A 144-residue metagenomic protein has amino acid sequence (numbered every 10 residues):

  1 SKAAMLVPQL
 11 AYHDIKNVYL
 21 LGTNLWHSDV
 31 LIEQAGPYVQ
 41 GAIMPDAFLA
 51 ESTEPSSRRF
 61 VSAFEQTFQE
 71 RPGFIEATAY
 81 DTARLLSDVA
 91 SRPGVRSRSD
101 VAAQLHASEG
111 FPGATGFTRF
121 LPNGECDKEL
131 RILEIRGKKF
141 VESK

Functional and structural regions predicted by a protein language model:
S1-K144: Extracytosolic ligand-binding ectodomains
